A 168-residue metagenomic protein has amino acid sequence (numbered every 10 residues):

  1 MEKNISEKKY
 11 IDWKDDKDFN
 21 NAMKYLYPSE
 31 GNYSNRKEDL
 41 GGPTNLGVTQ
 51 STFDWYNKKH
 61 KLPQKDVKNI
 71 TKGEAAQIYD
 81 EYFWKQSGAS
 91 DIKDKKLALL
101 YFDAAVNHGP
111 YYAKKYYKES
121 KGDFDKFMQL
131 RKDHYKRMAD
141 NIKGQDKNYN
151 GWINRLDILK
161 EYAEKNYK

Functional and structural regions predicted by a protein language model:
M1-K168: Cell-wall polysaccharide-cleaving catalytic domain and substrate-binding groove, primarily in peptidoglycan/chitin
